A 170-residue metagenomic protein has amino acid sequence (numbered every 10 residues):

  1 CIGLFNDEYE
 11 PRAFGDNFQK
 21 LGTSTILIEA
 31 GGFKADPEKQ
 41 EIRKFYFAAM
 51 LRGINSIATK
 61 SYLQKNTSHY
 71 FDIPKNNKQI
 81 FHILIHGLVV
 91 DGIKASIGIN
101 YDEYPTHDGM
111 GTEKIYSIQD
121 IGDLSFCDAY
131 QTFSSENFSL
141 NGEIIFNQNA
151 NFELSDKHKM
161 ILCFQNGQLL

Functional and structural regions predicted by a protein language model:
C1-L170: C-terminal accessory segments enriched in acidic
